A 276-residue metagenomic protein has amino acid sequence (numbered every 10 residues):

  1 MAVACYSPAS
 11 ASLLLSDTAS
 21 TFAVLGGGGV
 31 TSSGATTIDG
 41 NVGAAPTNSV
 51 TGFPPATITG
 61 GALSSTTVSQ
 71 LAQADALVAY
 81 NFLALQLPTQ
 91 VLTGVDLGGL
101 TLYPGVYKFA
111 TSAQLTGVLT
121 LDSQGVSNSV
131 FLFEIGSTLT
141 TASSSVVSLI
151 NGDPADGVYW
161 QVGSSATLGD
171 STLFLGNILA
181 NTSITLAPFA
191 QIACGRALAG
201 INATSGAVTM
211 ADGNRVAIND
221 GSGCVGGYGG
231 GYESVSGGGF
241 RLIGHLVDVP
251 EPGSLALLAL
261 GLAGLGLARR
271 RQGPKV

Functional and structural regions predicted by a protein language model:
M1, C5-S12, L242-L260: Short, threonine-centered small-residue motifs that mark membrane-proximal processing/anchoring sites and TM-junction
S10-D248: Solvent-exposed adhesion/ligand-recognition segments of exported proteins
L139, A256, R271-G273: N-terminal processing/targeting junctions
A263: Conserved Rossmann-like nucleotide-cofactor binding loop
G266-V276: C-terminal membrane-anchoring or membrane-association module
